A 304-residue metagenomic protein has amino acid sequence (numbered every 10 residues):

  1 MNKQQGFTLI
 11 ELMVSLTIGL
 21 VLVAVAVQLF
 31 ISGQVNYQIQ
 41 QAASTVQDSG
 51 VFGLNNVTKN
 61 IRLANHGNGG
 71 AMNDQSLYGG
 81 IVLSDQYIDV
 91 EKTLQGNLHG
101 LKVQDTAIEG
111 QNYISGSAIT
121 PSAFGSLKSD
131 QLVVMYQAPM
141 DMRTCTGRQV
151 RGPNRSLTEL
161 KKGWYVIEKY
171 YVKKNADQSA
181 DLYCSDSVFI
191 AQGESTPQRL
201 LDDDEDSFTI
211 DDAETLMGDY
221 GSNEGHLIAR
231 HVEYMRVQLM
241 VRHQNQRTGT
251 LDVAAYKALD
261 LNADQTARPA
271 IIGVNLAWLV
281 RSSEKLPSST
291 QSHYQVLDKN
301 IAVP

Functional and structural regions predicted by a protein language model:
N2-H66: Aliphatic-rich helix starts adjacent to a transmembrane/signal segment
N2-K3, V46, G50, Y136-A138 (+5 more regions): Short, flexible loop/turn elements at secondary-structure junctions
Q5, K128, P269-I272: Residue-level preference for short coil/turn positions at secondary-structure junctions
E11, G19-L20, V27, N36 (+6 more regions): Homeobox/homeodomain signature
Q41-D211: Extracytoplasmic beta-strand-rich oligomerization domains located immediately C-terminal to a leader/signal peptide
F52, R62-A64, N68-G100, I210-P304: Short linear sequence signals and composition-biased patches located at protein termini or domain-edge surfaces
